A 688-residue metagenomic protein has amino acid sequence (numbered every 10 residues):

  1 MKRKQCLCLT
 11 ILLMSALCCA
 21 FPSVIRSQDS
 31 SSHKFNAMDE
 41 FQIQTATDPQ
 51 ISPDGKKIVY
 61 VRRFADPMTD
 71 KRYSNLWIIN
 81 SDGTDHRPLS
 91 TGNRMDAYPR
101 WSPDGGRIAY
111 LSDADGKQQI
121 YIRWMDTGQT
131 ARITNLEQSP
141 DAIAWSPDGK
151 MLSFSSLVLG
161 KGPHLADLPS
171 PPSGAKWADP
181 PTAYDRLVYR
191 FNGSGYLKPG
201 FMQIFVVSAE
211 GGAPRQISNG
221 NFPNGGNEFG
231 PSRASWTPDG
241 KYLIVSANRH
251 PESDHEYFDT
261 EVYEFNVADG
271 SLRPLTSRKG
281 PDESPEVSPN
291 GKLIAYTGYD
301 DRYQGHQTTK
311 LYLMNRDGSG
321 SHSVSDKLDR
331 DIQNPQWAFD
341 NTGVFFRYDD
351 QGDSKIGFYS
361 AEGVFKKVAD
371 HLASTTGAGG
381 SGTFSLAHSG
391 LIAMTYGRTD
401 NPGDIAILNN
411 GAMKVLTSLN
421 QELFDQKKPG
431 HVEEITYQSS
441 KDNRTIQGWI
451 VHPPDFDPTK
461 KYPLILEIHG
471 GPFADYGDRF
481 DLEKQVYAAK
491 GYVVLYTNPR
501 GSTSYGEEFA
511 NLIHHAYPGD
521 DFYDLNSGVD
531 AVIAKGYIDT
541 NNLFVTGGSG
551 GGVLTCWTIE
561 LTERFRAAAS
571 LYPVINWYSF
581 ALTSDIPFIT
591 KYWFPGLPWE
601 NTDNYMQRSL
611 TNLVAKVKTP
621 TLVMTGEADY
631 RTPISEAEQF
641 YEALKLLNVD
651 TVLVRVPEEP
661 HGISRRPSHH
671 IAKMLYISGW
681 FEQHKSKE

Functional and structural regions predicted by a protein language model:
D48-Q50, S153-S155, W177-R186, R190-R215 (+7 more regions): Non-catalytic accessory segments flanking enzyme active sites
P53-D54, P103-D104, P147-D148, P238-D239 (+3 more regions): Residue-level detector of Asp-centered blade-edge/turn motifs that repeat once per structural unit in beta-propeller
G55-I58, G105-A109, L152-S153, L243 (+3 more regions): Hydrophobic beta-strand positions that form the internal "hydrophobic ladder" of WD40/Gbeta-like beta-propeller blades
R62-N75, S90-D96, A109-Y121, Q129 (+11 more regions): A flexible loop/linker signature enriched in serine peptidases of the S9 family
N80-T84, W124-G128, S208-G212, N266-G270 (+3 more regions): Short loop/turn segments that connect beta-strands within beta-propeller blades
H250, R302, L419-N541, G548 (+1 more regions): Cap/lid segment of the alpha/beta-hydrolase catalytic domain
Y496-E688: Active-site-proximal cap/loop segments of hydrolase catalytic domains
